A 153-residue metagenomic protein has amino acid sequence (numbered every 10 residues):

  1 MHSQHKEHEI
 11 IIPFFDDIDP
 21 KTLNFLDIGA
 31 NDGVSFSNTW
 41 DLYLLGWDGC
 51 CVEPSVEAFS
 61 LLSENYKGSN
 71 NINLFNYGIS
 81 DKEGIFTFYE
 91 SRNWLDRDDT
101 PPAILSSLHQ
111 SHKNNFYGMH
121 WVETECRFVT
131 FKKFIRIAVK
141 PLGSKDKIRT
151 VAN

Functional and structural regions predicted by a protein language model:
M1-N153: Phosphate/nucleotide-binding beta-alpha loop and adjacent structural elements of enzyme active sites
